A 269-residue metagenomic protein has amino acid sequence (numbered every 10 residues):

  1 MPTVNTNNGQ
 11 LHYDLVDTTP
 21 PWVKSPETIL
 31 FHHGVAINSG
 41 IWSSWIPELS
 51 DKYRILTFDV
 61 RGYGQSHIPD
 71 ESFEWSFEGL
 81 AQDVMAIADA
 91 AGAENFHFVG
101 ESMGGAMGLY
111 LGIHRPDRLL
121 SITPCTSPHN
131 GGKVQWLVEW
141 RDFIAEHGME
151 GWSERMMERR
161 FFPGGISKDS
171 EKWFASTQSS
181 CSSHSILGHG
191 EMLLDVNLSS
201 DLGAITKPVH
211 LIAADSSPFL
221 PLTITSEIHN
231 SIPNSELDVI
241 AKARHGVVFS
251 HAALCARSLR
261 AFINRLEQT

Functional and structural regions predicted by a protein language model:
G9-P69: Conserved HGGG/HGGXW glycine-rich cap/lid loop of the alpha/beta-hydrolase fold
E78-F96: Conserved acidic catalytic loop of the alpha/beta-hydrolase fold
G100, G104, G108: Gly/Ala-rich beta-loop-alpha elbow adjacent to hydrolase catalytic centers
L109-H114, R118-G148: Flexible "cap/lid" loop of the alpha/beta hydrolase fold
G132-Q135, E146-G203: Conserved alpha/beta-hydrolase catalytic His-Asp/Glu region
I205, L211-A213: Short beta-strand/loop motif that positions the catalytic acidic residue of the alpha/beta-hydrolase fold
S216-L220: Acidic catalytic loop of the alpha/beta-hydrolase fold
A243-A256: Catalytic histidine-centered segment of alpha/beta-hydrolase-like enzymes
